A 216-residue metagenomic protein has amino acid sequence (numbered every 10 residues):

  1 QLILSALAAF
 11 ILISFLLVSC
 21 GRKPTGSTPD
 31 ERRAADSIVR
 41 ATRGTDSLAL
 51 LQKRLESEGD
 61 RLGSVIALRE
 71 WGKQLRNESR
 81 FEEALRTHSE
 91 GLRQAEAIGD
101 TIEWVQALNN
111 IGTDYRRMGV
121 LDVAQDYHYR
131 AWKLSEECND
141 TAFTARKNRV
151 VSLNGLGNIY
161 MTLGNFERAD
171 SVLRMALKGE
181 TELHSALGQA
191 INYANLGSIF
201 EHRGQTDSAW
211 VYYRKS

Functional and structural regions predicted by a protein language model:
L16-S19: C-terminal motif of bacterial Sec signal peptides marking the signal peptidase cleavage site
G21-K23: Bacterial signal peptide processing site
D36-R40, I66-N77, E103-R117, T144-T162 (+1 more regions): Conserved alpha-helical positions within TPR/SEL1-like repeat arrays
S37, D46-S47, R61-S64, T101 (+3 more regions): Coil residues (strongly favoring Ser/Thr
Q52-E56, L75, A95-E96, Y115 (+5 more regions): Eukaryotic all-alpha helical interaction scaffolds
S57-D60, A97-D100, E137-T144, T181-S185: Short coil/turn linkers that connect adjacent helices within long alpha-helical scaffolds, especially alpha-solenoid
